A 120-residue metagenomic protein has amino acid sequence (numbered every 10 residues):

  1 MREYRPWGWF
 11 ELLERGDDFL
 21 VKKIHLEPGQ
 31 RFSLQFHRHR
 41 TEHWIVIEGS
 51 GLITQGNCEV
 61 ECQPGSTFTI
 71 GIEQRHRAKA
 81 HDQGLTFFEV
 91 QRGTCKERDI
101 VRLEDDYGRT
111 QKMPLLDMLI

Functional and structural regions predicted by a protein language model:
M1-F36, R40: A short glycine-rich, His/Asp/Glu-containing loop-to-beta-strand
M1-R5, R77, H81-I120: Double-stranded beta-helix
K23, H43, C58-E61: Short, surface-exposed secondary-structure edge patches
Q30, H39-R40, C58, Q74 (+1 more regions): A generic "binding-loop/recognition-motif" signal
H39-L52, G56: Glycine- and acidic-residue-biased ligand/ion/polar-headgroup-sensing regions
N57-R75: Short acidic-glycine-tyrosine-enriched beta hairpin
